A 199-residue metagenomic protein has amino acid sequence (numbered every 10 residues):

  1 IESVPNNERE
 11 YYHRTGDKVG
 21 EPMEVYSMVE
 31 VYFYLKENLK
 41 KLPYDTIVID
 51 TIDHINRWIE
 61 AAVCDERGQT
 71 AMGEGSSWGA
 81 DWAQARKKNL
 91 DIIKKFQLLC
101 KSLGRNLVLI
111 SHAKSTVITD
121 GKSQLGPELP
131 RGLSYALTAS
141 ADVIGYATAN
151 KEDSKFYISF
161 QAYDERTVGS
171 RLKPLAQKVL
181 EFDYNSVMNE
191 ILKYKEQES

Functional and structural regions predicted by a protein language model:
I1-I49, D53-E60: Conserved P-loop
V29-K36, N56, A83-R86, L90 (+2 more regions): Generic detector of well-ordered alpha-helical segments enriched in charged/polar residues, highlighting helical
L35-L39, F96-C100, A141: Hydrophobic, Leu/Ile/Phe/Ala-enriched alpha-helical segments that form helix-helix packing faces
I49-A136: P-loop NTPase motor core
R105-F182: Phosphate-binding/switch region of NTP-binding enzymes
V179-S199: Charged phosphate-binding loop/patch that engages nucleotide di/tri-phosphates or the phosphate backbone of nucleic
